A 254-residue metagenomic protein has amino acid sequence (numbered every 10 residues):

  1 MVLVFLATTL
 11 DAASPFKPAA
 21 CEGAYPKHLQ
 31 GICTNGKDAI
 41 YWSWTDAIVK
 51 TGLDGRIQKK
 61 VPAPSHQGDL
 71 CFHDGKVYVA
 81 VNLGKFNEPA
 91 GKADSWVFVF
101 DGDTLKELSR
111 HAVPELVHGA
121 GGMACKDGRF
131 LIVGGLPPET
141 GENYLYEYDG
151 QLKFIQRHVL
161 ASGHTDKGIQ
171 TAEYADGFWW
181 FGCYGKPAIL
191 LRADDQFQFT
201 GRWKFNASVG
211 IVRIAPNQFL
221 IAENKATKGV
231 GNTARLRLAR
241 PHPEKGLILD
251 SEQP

Functional and structural regions predicted by a protein language model:
P15-G23, D54-P62, K106-V113, K153-G163 (+1 more regions): A short beta-strand motif characteristic of beta-propeller blades
P18-D46, H66-D69: Beta-strand-rich domains and repeat architectures in extracellular enzymes and scaffolds, especially beta-propellers
P26-C33, P64-D74, V113-C125, H164-E173 (+1 more regions): Repeated scaffold domains used in trafficking and secretory/extracellular systems, primarily beta-propellers
A39-W42, V77-V79, F130-V133, W179-G182 (+1 more regions): Conserved beta-propeller blade signature
W42-S43, F86-S95, L136-N143, Y184-K186 (+1 more regions): Short, solvent-exposed loop/turn segments at conserved positions within beta-propeller repeat blades
D54-S95: Blade-loop segments of beta-propeller domains
K92-D103, E142-L152, L190-D195, T233-D250: Beta-propeller blade signature
H158-A193: Loop/turn-rich, solvent-exposed surfaces of beta-rich toroidal or solenoidal domains
